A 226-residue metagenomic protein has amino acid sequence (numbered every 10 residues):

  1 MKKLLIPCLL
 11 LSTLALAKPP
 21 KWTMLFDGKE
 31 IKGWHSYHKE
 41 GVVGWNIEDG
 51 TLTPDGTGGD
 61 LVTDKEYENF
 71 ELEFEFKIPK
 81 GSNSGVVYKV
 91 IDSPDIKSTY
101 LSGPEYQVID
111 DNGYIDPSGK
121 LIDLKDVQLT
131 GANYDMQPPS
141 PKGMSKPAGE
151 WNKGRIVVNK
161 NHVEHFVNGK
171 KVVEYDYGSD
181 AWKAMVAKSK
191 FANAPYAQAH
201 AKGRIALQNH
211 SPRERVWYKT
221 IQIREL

Functional and structural regions predicted by a protein language model:
L4-T13: Sec-dependent N-terminal signal peptides
A17-L226: Carbohydrate-interacting regions of secretory-pathway proteins
